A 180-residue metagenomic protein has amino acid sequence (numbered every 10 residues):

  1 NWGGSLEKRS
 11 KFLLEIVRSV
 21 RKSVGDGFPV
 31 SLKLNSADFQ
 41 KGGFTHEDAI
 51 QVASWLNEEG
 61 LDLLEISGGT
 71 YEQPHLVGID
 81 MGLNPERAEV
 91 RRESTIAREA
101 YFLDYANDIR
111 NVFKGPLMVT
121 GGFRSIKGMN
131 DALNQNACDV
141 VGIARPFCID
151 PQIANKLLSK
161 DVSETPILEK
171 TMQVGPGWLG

Functional and structural regions predicted by a protein language model:
N1-G180: Flavin-dependent oxidoreductase catalytic cores
